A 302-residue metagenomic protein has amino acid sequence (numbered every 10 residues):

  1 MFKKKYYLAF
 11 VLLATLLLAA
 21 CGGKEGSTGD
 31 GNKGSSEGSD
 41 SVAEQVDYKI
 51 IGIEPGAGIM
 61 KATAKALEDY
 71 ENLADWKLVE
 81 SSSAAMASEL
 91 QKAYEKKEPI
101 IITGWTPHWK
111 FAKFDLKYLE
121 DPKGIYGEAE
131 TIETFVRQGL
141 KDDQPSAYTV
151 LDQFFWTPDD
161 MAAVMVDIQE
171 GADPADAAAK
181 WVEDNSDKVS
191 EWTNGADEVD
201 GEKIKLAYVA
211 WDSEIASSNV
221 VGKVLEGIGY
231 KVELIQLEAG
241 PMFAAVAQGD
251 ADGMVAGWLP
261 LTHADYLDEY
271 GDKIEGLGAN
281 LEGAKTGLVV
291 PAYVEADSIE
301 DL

Functional and structural regions predicted by a protein language model:
L16-A20: C-terminal motif of bacterial Sec signal peptides marking the signal peptidase cleavage site
G22-E25: Bacterial signal peptide processing site
E37-I51, R137-G139, T149, F155-P158 (+1 more regions): A conserved helix-loop-strand patch within extracytoplasmic ligand-binding domains of the periplasmic binding
D40-E71, K77-A87, A175, G201-I228 (+1 more regions): Bilobed "Venus flytrap"/periplasmic-binding protein-like clamshell domains and structurally analogous long
K49-I53, A57-A62, P145-E191, D297-D301: Ligand-binding clefts/hinges and TM-proximal coupling segments of bilobed small-molecule sensing domains
K97, K110-K123, A264-L277: Ligand-binding "clamshell"
P107, A216-I299: Short, glycine-/small- and polar/acidic-enriched structural segments that line small-molecule recognition paths
F111-D152, A279-G287: Periplasmic-binding protein-like
